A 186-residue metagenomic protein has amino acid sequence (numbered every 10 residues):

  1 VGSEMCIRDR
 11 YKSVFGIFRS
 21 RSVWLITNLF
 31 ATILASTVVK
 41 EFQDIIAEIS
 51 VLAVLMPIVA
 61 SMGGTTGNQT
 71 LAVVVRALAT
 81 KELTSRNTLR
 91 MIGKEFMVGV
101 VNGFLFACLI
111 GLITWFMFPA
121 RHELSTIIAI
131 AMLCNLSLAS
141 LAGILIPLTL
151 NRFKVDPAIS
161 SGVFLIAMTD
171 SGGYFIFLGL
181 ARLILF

Functional and structural regions predicted by a protein language model:
V1-I7: Short, small-residue-biased leader/transition segments that mark boundaries at the very start of proteins
R8-I17, E82, R86: Cytosolic juxtamembrane amphipathic/interface segments immediately preceding and feeding into a transmembrane helix
F15-A79: Core alpha-helical transmembrane segments of integral membrane proteins
W24-T32, L55, V59, G63 (+15 more regions): Alpha-helical transmembrane segments in multi-pass membrane proteins
E41-I45, F116-R121, L150-R152, L178-F186: Transmembrane helix-loop junctions at the membrane interface of multipass transporters and ion channels
E41-M56, F118-I130, V155-A158: Membrane-water interface of transmembrane alpha-helices in multipass transporters/channels
L83-M97: Membrane-interface alpha-helices at helix entry/exit sites of multi-pass transporters
L150-T169: Interfacial loop-to-transmembrane junctions
